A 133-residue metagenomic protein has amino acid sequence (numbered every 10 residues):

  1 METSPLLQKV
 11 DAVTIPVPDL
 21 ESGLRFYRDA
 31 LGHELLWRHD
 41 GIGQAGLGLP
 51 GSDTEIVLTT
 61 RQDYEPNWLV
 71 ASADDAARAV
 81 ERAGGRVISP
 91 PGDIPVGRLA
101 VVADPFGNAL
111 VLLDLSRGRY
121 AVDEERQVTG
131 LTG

Functional and structural regions predicted by a protein language model:
M1-L24, D53, Y64-P66, S116-G133: N-terminal beta-strand motif that seeds the catalytic metal site of vicinal oxygen chelate
A12-T14, G46, V57, E65-N67 (+1 more regions): Short aromatic/hydrophobic contact patches that present stacked aromatics for nucleic-acid/ligand binding
V13, G23, Y27, A76 (+1 more regions): Hydrophobic pocket/interface hotspot
D19-L20, N67-A109: Vicinal oxygen chelate
D29-L36, G84-R86: Conserved acetyl-CoA-binding loop of GNAT-fold acetyltransferases
E34-Y64, A109-L115: Conserved short beta-strand elements that form part of the metal-binding/catalytic scaffold of enzyme active sites
G41-I42, D93-P95, A121: Conserved beta-strand edge residues that scaffold enzyme active sites
